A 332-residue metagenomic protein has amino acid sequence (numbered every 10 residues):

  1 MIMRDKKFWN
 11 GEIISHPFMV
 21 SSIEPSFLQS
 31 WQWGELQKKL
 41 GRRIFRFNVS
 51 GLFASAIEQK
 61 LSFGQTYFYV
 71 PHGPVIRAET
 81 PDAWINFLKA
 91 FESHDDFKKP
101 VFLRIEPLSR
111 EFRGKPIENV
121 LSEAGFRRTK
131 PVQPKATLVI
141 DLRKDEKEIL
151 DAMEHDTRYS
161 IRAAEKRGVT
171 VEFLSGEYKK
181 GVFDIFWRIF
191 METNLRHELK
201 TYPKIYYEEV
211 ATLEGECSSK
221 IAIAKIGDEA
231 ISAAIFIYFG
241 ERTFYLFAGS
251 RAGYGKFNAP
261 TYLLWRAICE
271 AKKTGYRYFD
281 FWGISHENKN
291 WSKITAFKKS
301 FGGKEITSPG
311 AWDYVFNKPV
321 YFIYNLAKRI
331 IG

Functional and structural regions predicted by a protein language model:
I2-G64, P107-F112, E118-Q133, T137-K256: A conserved beta-strand-loop-helix scaffold within acyl/acetyltransferase catalytic domains
R4-K6, V20-S22, R43-I44, K60-S62 (+2 more regions): Active-site/acyl-donor-binding loops of N-acyltransferases
V70: Flexible glycine-rich active-site/ligand-binding loops centered on an Asp-His dyad
V75-R77, L108-E111, G283-N288: Short histidine/acidic/glycine/proline-rich micro-motifs that form metal- and phosphate-coordinating active-site loops
A78-A124, Q133: A gly/proline- and charged-residue-enriched helix-loop-helix capping module
N86-S93, E208-N317, Y321-F322: Aromatic (often tryptophan-rich) hydrophobic motifs at membrane interfaces
D96, S122, E165, K272 (+1 more regions): Anion (oxyanion) recognition and catalysis
L103-R104, E172, D280-F281: Short catalytic-loop micro-motif centered on adjacent basic/acidic residues
